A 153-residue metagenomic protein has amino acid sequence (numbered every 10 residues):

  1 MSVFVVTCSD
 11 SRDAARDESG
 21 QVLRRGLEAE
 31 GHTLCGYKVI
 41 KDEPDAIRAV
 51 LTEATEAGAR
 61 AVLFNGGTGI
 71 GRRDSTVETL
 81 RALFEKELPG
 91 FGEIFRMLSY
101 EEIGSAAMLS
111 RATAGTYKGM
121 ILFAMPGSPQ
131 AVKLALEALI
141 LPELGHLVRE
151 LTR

Functional and structural regions predicted by a protein language model:
M1-R153: Non-catalytic beta/alpha edge segments that cap or flank active sites
